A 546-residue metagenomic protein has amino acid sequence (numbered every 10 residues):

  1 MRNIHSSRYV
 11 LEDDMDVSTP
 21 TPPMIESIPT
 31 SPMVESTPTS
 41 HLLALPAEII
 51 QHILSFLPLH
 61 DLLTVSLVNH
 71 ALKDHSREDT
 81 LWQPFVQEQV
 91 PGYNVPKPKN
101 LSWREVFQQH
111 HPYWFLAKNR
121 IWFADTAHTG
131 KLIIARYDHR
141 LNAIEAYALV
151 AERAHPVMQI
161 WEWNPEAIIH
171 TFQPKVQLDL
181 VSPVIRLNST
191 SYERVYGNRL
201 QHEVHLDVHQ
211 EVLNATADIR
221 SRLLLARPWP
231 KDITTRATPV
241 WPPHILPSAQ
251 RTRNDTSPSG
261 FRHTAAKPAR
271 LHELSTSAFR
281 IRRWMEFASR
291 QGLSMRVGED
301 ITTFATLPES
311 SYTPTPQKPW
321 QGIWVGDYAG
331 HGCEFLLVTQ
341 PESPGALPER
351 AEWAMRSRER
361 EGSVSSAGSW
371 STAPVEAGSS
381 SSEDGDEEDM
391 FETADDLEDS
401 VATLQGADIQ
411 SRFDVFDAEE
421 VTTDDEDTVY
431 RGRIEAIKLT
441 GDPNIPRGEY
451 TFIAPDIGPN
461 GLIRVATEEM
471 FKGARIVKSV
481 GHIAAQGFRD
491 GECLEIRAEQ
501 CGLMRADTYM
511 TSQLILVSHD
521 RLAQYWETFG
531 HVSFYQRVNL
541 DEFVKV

Functional and structural regions predicted by a protein language model:
R2-I133, Y137-E145, E309-S311: Skp1-binding F-box subdomain of Cullin-RING ligase substrate receptors
N94-V546: Soluble ligand-binding/transfer domains with enclosed cavities or grooves
